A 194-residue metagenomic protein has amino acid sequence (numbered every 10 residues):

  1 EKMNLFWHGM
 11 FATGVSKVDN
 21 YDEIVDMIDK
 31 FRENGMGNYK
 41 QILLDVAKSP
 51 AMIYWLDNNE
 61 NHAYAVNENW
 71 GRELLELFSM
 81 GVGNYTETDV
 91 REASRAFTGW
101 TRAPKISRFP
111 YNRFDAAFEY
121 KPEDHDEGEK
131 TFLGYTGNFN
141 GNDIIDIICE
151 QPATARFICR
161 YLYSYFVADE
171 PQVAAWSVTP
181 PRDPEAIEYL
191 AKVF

Functional and structural regions predicted by a protein language model:
E1-I28, D45: Long, well-ordered hydrophobic secondary-structure segments characteristic of membrane-embedded and membrane-proximal
N20-F194: Active-site substrate-binding loop specific to GH73 endo-beta-N-acetylglucosaminidase modules in bacterial autolysins
